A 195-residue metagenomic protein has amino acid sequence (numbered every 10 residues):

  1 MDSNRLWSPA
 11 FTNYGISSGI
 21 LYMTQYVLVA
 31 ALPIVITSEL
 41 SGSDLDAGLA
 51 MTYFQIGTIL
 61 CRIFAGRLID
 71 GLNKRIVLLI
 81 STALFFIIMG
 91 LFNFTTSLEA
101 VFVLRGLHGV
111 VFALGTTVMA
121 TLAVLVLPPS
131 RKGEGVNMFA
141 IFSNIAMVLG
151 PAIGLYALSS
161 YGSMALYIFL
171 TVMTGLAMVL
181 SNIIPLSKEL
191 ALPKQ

Functional and structural regions predicted by a protein language model:
W7-G48: Helix-loop boundary and gating motifs at the non-cytosolic
P33, A146-L158: Small-residue (Gly/Pro/Ala) motifs that create kinks and tight helix-helix packing interfaces
S41, N73, F94-E99: Helix-breaking motifs and short loop linkers at transmembrane-helix boundaries and internal kinks in secondary membrane
Q55-I63, M147-V148: Residue-level signature of mid-helix packing/kink "hotspots" within the transmembrane helices of 12-pass Major
L60-N93: Conserved MFS/SLC helix-loop-helix module at the cytosolic interface between two early adjacent transmembrane helices
E99-L107: Paired small-residue
G106-F142: Cytoplasmic helix-loop-helix junction between adjacent transmembrane helices in 12-TM secondary transporters
V172-L192: C-terminal membrane-cytosol helix-exit motif in multi-pass small-molecule transporters
